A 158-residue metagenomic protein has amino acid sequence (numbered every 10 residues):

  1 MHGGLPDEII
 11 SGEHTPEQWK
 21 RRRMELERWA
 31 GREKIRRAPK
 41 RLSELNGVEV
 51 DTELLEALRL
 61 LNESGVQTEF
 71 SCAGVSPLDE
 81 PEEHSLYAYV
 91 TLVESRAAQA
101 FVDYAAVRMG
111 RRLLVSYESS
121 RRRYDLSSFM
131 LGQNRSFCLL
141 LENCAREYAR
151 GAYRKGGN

Functional and structural regions predicted by a protein language model:
M1-E82: N-terminal low-complexity, intrinsically disordered segments
S11, S43, S64, S71 (+6 more regions): Generic serine detector
G12, R22, E94-A97, M130 (+1 more regions): Short linear sequence motifs
W29-R32, S64, R108, E147 (+2 more regions): Surface-exposed polar/charged interaction patches
P39, F70-G74, D79-P81, D103-A105 (+2 more regions): Generic detector of ordered, mature protein regions
V50-L55, S95-M109, N134-A152: Well-ordered, non-membrane alpha-helical segments in soluble/globular domains
P81, Y87-L131: Intrinsically disordered, low-complexity regulatory segments enriched in Ser/Thr/Pro and charged residues
R112-N158: Active-site or metal-binding loop neighborhoods of secreted/extracellular toxin and effector enzymes
